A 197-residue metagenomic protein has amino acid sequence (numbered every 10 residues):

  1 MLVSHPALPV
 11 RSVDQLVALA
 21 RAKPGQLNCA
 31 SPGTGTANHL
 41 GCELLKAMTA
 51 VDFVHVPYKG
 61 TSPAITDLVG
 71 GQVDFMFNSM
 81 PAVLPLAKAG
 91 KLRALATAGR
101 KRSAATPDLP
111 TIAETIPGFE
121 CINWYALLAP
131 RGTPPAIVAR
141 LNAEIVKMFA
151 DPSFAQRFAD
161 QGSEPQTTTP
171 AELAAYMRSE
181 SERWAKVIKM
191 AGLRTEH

Functional and structural regions predicted by a protein language model:
M1-P63, I112, P117, I122-R157: Hinge/capping helix and adjacent helix->loop/strand transition within the periplasmic-binding protein
S12, P57, G71-Q72, S79 (+5 more regions): Conserved functional loop/turn residues at catalytic and ligand-binding sites
K23-L27, T49-V51, V69-N78, K91-A94 (+1 more regions): Alpha-to-beta junction loops
C42, L68-V69, A87-G90, L141: Hydrophobic residues within well-ordered alpha-helices
L44-M48, F75-P107: A ligand-binding cleft/hinge motif common to bilobed small-molecule-binding domains
M48-V51, K88, P135-H197: An extracytoplasmic/periplasmic, membrane-proximal ligand-sensing/linker region
A64-I65, V83: Short, hydrophobic alpha-helical packing/hinge segments within bilobed ligand-binding/sensory domains
